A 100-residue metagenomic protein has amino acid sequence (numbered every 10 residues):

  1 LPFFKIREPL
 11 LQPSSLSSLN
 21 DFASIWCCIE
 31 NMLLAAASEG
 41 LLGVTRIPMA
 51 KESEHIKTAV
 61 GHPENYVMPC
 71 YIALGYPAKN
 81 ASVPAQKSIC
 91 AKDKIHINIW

Functional and structural regions predicted by a protein language model:
L1-I25: Glycine/small-residue-rich phosphate/adenosyl-binding loop
I6, A50-E54, P77-N80: Short Gly/Pro-enriched loop/turn and capping motifs at secondary-structure junctions
L16, N20, L41-H55: GST superfamily/GST-like fold recognition
N31-M32: Aromatic/hydrophobic pocket-lining residues that form π-stacking "cages" and hydrophobic walls in ligand
A37-S38: Short hydrophobic alpha-helices that are characteristic scaffold elements of the AMP-binding
H55-V67: Short, electropositive alpha-helical surface patch
M68-W100: C-terminal helix-cap and adjacent tail motif
